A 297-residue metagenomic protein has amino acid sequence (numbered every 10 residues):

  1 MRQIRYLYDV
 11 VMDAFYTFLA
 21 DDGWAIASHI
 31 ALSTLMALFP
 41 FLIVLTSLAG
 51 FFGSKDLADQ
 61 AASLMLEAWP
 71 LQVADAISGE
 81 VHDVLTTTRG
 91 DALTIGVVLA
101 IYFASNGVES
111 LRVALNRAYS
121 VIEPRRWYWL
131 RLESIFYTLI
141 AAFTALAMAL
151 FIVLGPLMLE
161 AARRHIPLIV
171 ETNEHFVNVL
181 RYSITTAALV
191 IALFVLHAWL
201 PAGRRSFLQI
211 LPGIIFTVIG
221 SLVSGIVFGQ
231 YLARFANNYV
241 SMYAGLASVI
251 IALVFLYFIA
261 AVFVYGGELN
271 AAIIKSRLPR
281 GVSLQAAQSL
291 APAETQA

Functional and structural regions predicted by a protein language model:
M1-A297: Membrane-embedded alpha-helices and immediately adjacent juxtamembrane helical segments in alpha-helical membrane
